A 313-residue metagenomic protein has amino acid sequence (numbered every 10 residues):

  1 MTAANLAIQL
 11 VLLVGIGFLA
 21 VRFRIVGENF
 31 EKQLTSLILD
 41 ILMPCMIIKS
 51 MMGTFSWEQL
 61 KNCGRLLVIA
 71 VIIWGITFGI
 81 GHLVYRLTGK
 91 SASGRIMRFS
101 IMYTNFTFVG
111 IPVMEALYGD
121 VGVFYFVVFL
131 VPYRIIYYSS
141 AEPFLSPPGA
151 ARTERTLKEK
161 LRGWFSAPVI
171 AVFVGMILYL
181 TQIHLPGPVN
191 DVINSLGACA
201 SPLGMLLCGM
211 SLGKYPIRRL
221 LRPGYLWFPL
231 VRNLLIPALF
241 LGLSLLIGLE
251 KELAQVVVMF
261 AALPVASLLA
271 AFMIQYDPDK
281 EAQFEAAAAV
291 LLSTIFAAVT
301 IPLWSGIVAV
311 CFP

Functional and structural regions predicted by a protein language model:
M1-P313: Alpha-helical transmembrane segments of multi-pass small-molecule/ion transporters
